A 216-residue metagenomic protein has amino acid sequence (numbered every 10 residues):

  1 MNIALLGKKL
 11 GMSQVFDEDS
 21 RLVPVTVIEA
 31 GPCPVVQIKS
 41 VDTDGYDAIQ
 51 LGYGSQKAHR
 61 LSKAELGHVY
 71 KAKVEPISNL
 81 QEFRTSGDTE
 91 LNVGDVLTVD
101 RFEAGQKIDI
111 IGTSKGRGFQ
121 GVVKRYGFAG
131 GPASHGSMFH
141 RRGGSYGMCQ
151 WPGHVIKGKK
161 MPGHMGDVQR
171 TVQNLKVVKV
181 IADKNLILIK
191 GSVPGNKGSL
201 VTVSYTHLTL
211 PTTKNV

Functional and structural regions predicted by a protein language model:
N2-I3, K9-E18, P24-K179, I187: Basic, glycine/proline-rich low-complexity segments that contact nucleic acids
A182-K184, V193-N196: Short Gly/Pro-enriched loop/turn and capping motifs at secondary-structure junctions
T202-S204: Acidic, proline/serine/threonine- and glycine-rich low-complexity intrinsically disordered segments
T206-P211: Conserved small/polar residues in nucleotide/adenosyl-binding loops
K214-N215: Polybasic, lysine-rich low-complexity intrinsically disordered segments
